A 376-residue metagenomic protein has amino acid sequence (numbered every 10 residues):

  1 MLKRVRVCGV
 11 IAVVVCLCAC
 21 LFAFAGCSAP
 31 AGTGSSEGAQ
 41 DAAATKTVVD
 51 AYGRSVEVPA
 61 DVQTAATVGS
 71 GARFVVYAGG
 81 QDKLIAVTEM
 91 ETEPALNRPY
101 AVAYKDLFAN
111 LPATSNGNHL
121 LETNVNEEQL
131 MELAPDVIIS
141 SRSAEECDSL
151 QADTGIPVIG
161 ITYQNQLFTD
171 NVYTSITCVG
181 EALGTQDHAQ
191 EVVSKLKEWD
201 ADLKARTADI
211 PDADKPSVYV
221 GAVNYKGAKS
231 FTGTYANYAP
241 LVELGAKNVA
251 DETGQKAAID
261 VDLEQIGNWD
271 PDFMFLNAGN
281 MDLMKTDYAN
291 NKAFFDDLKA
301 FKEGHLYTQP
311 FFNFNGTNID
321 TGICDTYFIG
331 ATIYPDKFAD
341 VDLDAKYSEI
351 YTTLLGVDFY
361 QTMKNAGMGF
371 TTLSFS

Functional and structural regions predicted by a protein language model:
M1-D61: Short, low-complexity disordered leader/linker segments with a strong preference for bacterial N-terminal type II
V48, S55, C147-K226, A250-E252 (+1 more regions): Extracytoplasmic substrate-binding proteins
T64-V68, I85-T88, V137-S141, V158-I161 (+4 more regions): Structural recognition of the beta-strand scaffold that forms the well-ordered cores of secreted hydrolase catalytic
A72-Q129, V137, R142, V249: A short, structured surface patch at a secondary-structure boundary
G80, D153-P157, L244-G245, K302: Short, structured coil segments at secondary-structure junctions
N124-P135, D260-D270: Short helices/loops that flank or line small-molecule/ion binding pockets
K229-A257: Alpha-helical, coiled-coil/dimerization segments enriched in small aliphatic residues
F273-I333: Active-site/pore-lining binding-face segments in mid-to-C-terminal subdomains
